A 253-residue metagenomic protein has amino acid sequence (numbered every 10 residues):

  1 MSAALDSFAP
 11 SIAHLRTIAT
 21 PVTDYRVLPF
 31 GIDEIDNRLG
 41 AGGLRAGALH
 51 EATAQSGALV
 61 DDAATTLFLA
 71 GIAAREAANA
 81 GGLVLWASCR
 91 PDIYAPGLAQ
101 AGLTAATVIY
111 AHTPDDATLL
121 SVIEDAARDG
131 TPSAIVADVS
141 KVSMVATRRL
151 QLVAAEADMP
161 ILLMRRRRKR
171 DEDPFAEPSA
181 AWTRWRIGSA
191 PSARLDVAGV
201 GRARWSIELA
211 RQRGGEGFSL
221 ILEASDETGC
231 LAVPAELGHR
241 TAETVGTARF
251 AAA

Functional and structural regions predicted by a protein language model:
M1-W86, Q100, A105-A106, R211-G215 (+1 more regions): Detector for small/aliphatic-rich hydrophobic stretches
L39-G42, L98-A99, E124-D125, F175: Short, flexible, glycine/charge-rich loop motifs used to bind or transfer phosphoryl groups or to couple energy/partner
H50-A52, L85, I109-A111, L162 (+1 more regions): Hydrophobic/aromatic beta-strand patches that form the interior of the parallel beta-sheet core in alpha/beta enzyme
A77, A155-M159, V200, G214: Arginine/glycine-rich "motif VI" loop of SF2 helicases in the C-terminal RecA-like domain
G81-S133, A137-D138, M144-R148, L152-A157 (+1 more regions): Conserved nucleotide-cofactor-binding alpha/beta core module
V136-V145, L163-M164, S189-G201: A broadly tuned preference for mixed-charge, low-complexity surface segments
R168-E236, R240: Phosphate-binding/switch region of NTP-binding enzymes
